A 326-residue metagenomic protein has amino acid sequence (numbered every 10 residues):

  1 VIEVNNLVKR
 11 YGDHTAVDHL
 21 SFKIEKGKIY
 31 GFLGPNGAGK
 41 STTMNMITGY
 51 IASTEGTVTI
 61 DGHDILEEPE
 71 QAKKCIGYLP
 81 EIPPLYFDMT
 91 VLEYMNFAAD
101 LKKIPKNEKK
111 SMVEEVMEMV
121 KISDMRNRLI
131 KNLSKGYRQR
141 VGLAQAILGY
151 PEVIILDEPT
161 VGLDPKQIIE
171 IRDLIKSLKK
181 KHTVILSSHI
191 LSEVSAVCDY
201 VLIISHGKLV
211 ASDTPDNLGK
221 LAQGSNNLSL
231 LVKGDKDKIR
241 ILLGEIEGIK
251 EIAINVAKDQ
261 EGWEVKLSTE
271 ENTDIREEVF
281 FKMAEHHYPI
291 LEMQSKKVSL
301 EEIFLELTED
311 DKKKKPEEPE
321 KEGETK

Functional and structural regions predicted by a protein language model:
I2-V4, K9-S205, L209-A211: ABC transporter nucleotide-binding domains
N5, L231, N255, Q294-K296: Solvent-exposed beta-strand sheet faces enriched in polar/charged residues
E114, N132, K258-D259, V298: Positions that flank functional sites
K121, K250-N255, P289-Q294: A short linear hydrophobic-aromatic micro-motif
D173-L186, I190-S268: ABC transporter nucleotide-binding domain
S268-K326: C-terminal coupling/interaction segments
